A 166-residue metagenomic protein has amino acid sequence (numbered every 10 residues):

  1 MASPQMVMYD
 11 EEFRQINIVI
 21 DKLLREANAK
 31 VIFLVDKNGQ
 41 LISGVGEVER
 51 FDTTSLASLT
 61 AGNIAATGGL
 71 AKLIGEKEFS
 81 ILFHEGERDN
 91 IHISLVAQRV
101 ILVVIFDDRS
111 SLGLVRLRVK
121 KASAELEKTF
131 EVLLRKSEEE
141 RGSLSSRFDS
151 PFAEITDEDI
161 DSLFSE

Functional and structural regions predicted by a protein language model:
A2-A29, N38, I42-E166: Acidic, low-complexity cytosolic segments
